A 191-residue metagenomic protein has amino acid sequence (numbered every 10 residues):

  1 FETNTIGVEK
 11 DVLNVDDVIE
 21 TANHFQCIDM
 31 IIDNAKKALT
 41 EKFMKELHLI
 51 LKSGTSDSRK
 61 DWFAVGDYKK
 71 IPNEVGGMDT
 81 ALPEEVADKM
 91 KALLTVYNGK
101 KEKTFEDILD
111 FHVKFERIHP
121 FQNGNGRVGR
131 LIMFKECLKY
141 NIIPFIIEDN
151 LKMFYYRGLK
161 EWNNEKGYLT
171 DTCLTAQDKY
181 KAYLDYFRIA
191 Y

Functional and structural regions predicted by a protein language model:
F1-Y191: FIC/Doc superfamily catalytic core
